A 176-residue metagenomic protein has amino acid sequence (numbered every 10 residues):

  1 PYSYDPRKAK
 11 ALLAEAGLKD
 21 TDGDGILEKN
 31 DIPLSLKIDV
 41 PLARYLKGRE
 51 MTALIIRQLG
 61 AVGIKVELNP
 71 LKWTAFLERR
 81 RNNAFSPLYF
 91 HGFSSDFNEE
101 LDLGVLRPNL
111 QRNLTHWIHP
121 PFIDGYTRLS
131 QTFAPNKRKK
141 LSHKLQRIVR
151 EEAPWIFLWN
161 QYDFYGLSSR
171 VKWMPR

Functional and structural regions predicted by a protein language model:
P1, R7-K10, L46-R57, F76-R176: Detector for C-terminal structural segments
D20: Acidic, divalent-cation-chelating loop motifs in proteins
D24: Acidic carboxylate motifs that coordinate Ca2+ or other divalent cations, activating on Asp/Glu
P33-A43, V66-L68: Short, well-ordered beta-strand elements
V40-L42, P70-K72, N160-Y162: A mature extracytoplasmic/lumenal domain signature
L54-L68: Short alpha-helix C-terminal cap/hinge motif
L68-E78: Short helix-initiation/N-cap motifs at beta->coil->alpha
